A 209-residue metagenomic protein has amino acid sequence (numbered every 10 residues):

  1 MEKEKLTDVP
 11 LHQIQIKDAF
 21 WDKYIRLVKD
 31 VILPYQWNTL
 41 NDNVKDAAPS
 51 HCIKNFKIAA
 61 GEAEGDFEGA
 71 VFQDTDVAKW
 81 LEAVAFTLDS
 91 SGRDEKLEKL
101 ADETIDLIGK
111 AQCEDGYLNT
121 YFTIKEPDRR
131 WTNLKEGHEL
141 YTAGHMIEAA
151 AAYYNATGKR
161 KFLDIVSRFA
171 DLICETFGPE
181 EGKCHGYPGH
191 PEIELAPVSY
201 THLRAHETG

Functional and structural regions predicted by a protein language model:
M1-D76, D102-E103, L107-F122: Low-complexity, Ser/Thr/Pro/Gly-enriched N-terminal "stalk/linker" regions
K17, Y24, D94-K110, T157-T176 (+1 more regions): Extended, well-ordered alpha-helical scaffold segments
W21, F72-D89, H138-Y154, Y187-S199: Well-ordered alpha-helical segments within folded domains of soluble proteins
G61, D89-R93, C113, T123 (+2 more regions): Short, flexible helix-adjacent loops and helix caps
T104, G116-K125, I165, H185-E194: Short, solvent-exposed turn/loop segments enriched in Gly/Ser/Thr/Pro and often Arg
P127-N133: Acidic/His metal-coordination segments adjacent to aromatic residues that form catalytic metal sites in metalloenzymes
N133-E192: A conserved hydrophobic secondary-structure block that centers on an alpha-helix together with its immediately flanking
H202-G209: Single conserved hydrophobic/aromatic residue that forms the stacking wall/gate of nucleotide- or nucleobase-binding
